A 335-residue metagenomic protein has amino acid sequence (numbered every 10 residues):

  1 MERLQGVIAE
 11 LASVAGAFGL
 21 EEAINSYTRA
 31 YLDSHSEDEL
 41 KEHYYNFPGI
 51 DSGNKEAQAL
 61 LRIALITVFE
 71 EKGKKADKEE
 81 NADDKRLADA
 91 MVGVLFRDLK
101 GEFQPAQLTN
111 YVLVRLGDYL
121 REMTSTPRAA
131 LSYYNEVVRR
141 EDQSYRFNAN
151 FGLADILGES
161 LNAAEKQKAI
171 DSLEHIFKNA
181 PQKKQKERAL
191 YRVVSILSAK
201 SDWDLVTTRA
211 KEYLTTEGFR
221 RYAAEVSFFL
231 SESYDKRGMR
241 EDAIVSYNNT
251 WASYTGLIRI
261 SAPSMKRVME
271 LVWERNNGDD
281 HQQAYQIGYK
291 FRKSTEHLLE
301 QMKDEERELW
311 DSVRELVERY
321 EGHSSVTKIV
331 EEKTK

Functional and structural regions predicted by a protein language model:
M1-K335: Acidic, polar-rich low-complexity tracts and alpha-helical solenoid repeat scaffolds
